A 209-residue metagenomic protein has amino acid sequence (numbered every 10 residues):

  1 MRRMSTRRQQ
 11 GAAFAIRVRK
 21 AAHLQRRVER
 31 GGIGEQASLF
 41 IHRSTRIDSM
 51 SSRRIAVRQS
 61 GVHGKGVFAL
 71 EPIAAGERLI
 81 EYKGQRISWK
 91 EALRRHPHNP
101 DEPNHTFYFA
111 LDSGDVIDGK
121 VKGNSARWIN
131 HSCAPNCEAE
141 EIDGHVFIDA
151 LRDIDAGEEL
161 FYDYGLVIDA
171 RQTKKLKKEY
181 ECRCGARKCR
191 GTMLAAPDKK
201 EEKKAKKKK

Functional and structural regions predicted by a protein language model:
R2-R3, R7-F14, V18-V28, Q36-S38 (+1 more regions): Intrinsically disordered, low-complexity segments enriched in serine/proline and basic residues
R7, F40, A205-K209: Classical N-terminal secretory signal peptides
A12-F14, A22, S38-L39, G66 (+2 more regions): Short non-domain terminal segments
F14-R17, H23-L24, L39, E71 (+3 more regions): Short stretches within intrinsically disordered, low-complexity N-terminal or propeptide regions
A21, Q36, K90-E91, W128 (+2 more regions): Short amphipathic alpha-helical leader/targeting segments
R43, I47-E140, K204: Catalytic cores of histone-lysine modification enzymes
S132-K209: C-terminal SET catalytic tail plus cysteine-rich post-SET Zn-binding segment of SAM-dependent SET-domain
